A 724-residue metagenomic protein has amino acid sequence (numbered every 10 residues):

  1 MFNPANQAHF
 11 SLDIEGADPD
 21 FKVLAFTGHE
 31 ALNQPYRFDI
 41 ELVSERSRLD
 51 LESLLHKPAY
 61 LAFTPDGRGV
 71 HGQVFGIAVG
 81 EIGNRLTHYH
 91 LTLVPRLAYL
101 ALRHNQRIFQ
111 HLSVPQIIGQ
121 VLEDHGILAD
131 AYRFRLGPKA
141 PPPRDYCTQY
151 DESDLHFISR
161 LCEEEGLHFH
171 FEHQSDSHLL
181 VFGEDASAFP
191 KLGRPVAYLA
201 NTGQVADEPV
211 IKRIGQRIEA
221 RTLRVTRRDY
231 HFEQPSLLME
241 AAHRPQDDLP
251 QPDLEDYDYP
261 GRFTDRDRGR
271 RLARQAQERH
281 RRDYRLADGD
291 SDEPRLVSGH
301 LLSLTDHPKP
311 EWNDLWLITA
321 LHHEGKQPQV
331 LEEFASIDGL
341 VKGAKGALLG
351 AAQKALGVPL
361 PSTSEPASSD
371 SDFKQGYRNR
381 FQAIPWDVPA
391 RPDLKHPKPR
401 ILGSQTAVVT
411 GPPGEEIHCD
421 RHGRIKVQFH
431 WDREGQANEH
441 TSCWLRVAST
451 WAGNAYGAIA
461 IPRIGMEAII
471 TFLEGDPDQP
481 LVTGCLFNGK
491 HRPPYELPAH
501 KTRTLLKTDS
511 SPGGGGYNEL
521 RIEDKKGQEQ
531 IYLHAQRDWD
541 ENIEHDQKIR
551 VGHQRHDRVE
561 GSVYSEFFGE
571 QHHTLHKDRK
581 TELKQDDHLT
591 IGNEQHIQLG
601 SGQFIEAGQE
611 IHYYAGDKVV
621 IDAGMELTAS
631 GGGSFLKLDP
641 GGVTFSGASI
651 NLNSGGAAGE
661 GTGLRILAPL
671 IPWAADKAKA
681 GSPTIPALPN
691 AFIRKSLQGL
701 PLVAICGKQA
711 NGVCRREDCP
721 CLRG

Functional and structural regions predicted by a protein language model:
M1-F109, E164, Y284: Assembly/oligomerization scaffold segments
T27-D39, R266-D283, G435-S449: Short, basic/aromatic beta-hairpin or loop at an interaction surface
D39-L49, R281-D292, W451-G457: Short alpha-helix capping/helix-loop boundary micro-motifs
G67-Q73, P310-T319, G475-C485: Short, Lys/Arg- and Gly-enriched loop/turn segments at beta-strand edges
V79-L93, L180, G325-G339, I417-H422 (+1 more regions): Short, solvent-exposed secondary-structure boundary/capping segments
I82-G83, L112-Y132, L136-A140, C147-P385: Extended, domain-scale alpha-helical bundle/helix-rich regions
V94-R96, H111-F134, Y257-R271, P412-T441 (+1 more regions): Glycine-rich, acidic and aromatic/proline-enriched surface loops and short helix-turn segments that act as binding
V181-G183, L302, Y377, W386 (+8 more regions): Structural signature for extended repeat/solenoid scaffolds and their inter-repeat hinge/linker regions, spanning
